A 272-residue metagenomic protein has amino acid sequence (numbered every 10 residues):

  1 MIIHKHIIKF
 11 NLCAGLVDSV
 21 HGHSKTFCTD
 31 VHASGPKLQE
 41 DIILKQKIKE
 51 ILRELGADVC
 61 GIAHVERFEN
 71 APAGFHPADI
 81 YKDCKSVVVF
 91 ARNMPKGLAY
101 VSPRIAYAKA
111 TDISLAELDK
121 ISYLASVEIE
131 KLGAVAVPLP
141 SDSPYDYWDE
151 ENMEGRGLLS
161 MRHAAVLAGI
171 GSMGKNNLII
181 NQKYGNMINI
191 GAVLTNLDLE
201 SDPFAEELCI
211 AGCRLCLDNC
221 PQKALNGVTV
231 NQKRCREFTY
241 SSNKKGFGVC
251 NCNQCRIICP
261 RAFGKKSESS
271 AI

Functional and structural regions predicted by a protein language model:
K5-I7, A14, V20-S24, T29-A33: Short hydrophobic alpha-helical segments enriched in small aliphatic residues
I7-K9, E50: Short helix-onset patch at the extreme N-terminus, typifying the N->h transition of secretory signal peptides
C13, C28, C60, C84 (+1 more regions): Generic recognition of cysteine residues
K37-L115: Non-catalytic, usually N-terminal nucleic-acid engagement modules in DNA/RNA processing proteins
A71, Y107-I272: Catalytic cores of enzyme domains
